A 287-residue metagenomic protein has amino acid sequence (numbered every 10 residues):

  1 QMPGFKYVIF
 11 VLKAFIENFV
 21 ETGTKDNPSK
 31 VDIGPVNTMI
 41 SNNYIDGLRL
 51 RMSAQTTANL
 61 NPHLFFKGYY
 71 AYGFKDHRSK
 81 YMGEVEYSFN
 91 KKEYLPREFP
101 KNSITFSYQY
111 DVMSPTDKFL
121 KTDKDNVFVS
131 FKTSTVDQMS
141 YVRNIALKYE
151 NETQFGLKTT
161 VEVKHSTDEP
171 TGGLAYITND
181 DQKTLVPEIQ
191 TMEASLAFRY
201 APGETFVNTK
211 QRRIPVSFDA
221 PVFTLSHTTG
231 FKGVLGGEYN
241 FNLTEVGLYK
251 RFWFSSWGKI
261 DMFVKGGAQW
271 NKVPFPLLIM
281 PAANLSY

Functional and structural regions predicted by a protein language model:
Q1-G73, S79-Y81, Y87-P96, K118-F119 (+2 more regions): Outer-membrane beta-barrel initiation region
I40, P100-Y108, M113-K121, F128-D137 (+1 more regions): C-terminal outer-membrane beta-barrel translocator/porin domains of Gram-negative envelope proteins and their
G47-R51, R78-E84, F99-S103, V142-A146 (+3 more regions): Transmembrane beta-barrel architecture of outer membranes
R51, F65-K67, S103-S107, K158-E162 (+4 more regions): Residue-level detector of the transmembrane beta-barrel scaffold of outer-membrane proteins
T57, Y69-G73, E86-S88, S107-D111 (+6 more regions): Outer-membrane beta-barrel pore domains and translocons
N61-H63, F99-K101, Q154-G156, A220 (+1 more regions): Strand-connecting loop/turn motifs
A71, K75-R78, G83-E84, N102 (+7 more regions): Outer-membrane beta-barrel domain signature
D125-T159: Outer-membrane beta-barrel signature, preferentially recognizing the C-terminal barrel domain of Gram-negative
